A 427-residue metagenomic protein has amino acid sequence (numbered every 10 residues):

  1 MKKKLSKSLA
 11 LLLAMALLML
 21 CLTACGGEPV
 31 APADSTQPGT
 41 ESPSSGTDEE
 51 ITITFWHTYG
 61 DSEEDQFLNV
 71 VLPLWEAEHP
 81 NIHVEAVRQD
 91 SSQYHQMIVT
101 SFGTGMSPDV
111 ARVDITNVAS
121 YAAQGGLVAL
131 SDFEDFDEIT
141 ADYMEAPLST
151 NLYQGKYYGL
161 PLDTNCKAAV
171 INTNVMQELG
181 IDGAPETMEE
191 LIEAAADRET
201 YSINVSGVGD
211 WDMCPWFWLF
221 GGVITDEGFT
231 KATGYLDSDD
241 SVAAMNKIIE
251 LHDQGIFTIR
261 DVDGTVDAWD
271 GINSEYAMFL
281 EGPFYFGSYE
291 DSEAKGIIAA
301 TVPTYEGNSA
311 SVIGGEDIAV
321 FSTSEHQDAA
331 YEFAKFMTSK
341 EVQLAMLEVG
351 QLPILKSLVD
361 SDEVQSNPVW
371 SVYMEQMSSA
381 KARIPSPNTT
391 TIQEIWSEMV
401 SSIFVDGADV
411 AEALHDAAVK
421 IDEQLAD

Functional and structural regions predicted by a protein language model:
M1-T54, A77, L358-N367, H415 (+1 more regions): Short, low-complexity disordered leader/linker segments with a strong preference for bacterial N-terminal type II
T58, N246-H326: Extracytoplasmic/periplasmic substrate-binding proteins
V71-Y143, L152, N174-L179, A268-M278 (+2 more regions): Extracytoplasmic "Venus flytrap"/periplasmic binding protein-like
D114-A168, Q177, I192, D197 (+3 more regions): Hinge/lid segment of periplasmic solute-binding proteins
Q154, Y158-L162, K167, E189-G234 (+1 more regions): Extracytoplasmic/periplasmic solute-binding protein
Q177, D253, Q376-D427: Conserved C-terminal helix/tail region of periplasmic/extracytoplasmic solute-binding proteins
A195-D197, K231-D261: Glycine-centered hinge/linker elements that transmit conformational signals in sensory and ligand-binding systems
A300, L347-E398, S402: Long, aromatic- and glycine/proline-rich binding clefts that accommodate carbohydrate-like moieties
